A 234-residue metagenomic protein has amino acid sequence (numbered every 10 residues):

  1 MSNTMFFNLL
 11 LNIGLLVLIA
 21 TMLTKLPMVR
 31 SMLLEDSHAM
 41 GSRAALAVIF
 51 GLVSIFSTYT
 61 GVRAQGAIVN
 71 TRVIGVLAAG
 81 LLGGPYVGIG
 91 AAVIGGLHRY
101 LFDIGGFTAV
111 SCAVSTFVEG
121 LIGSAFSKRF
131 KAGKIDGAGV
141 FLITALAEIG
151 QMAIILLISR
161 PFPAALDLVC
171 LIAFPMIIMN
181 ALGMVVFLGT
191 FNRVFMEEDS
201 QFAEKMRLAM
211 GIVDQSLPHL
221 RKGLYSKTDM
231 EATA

Functional and structural regions predicted by a protein language model:
M1-K25, A47, T58-V73, D103-S216: Membrane-embedded alpha-helical hairpins and interfacial helices in multi-pass inner-membrane proteins
M22-S37: Membrane-interface helix-loop junction between the first two transmembrane segments
D36-G51: Loop-to-helix transition at the N-terminal end of transmembrane alpha-helices
F50-S54, R72-L77, A91-R99: Hydrophobic, membrane-inserted alpha-helices
Q65, V76, G80, G88-A92 (+1 more regions): Alpha-helical transmembrane segments and their helix-entry boundary regions
G83-G84, L97-F102: Interfacial segments of multi-pass membrane proteins
G211-T228: Short regulatory/linker helices and ligand/cofactor-binding micro-motifs at input modules
T228-A234: Short, intrinsically disordered, charge-balanced linker/junction segments flanking boundaries in proteins
